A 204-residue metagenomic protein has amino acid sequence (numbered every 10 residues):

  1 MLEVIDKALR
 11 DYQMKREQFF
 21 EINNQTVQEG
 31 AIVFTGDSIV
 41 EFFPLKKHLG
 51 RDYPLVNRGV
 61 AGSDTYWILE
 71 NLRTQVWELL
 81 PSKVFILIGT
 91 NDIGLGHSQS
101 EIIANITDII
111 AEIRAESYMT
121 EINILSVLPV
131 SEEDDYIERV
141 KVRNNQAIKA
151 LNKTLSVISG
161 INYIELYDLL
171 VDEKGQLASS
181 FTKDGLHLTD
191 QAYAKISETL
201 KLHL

Functional and structural regions predicted by a protein language model:
M1-T35, V40-R51, S180: N-terminal secretory targeting modules
D6, D52-T65, G185: Acidic/histidine-rich helix-loop elements that form or flank divalent-metal/phosphate-binding sites at the catalytic
F34, I86, N123-S126: Structural beta-sheet core signal
E41-P54, T65-A104, P129-S131: Oxyanion-hole/transition-state-stabilizing segment in secreted/luminal serine hydrolases and related acyltransferases
I68, T182-L204: Histidine-centered active-site loop/cap adjacent to the catalytic His in serine esterases/O-acetyl transfer systems
Q99-I109, N144-I148: Charged helix-capping and loop-helix junction motifs
S117-E121: A short helix->loop->beta-strand "cap" motif at the edges of active sites that frequently abuts
E132-L166: Substrate-gating cap/lid alpha-helix
